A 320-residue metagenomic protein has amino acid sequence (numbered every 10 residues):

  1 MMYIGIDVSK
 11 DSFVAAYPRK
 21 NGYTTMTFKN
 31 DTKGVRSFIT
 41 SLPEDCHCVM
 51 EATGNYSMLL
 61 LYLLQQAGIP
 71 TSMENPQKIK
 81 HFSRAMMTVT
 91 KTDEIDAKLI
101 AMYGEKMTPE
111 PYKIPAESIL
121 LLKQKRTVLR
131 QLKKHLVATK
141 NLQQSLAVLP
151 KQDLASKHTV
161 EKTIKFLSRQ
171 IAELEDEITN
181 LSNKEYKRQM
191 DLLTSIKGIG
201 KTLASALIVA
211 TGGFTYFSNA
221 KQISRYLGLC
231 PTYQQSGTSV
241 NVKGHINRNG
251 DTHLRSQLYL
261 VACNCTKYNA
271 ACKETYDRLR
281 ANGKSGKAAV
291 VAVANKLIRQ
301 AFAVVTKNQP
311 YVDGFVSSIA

Functional and structural regions predicted by a protein language model:
M1-A155, F166, K267: Phosphate- and other anionic-substrate recognition elements at nucleic-acid/protein interfaces
I100, L132, L258, G283 (+1 more regions): A residue-level signal for conserved active-site and pocket-lining positions in enzyme catalytic cores
K123-Q131, G228-Q234, R280-K287, V316-A320: Short, mixed-charge aromatic SLiMs
V137, Q144, S168, A172-T179 (+3 more regions): Amphipathic, well-packed alpha-helical segments that form the structural scaffold of globular domains
A147-T202, T211, T266-N269: Helix-hairpin-helix/helix-loop-helix acidic hairpins
S205-N282, G286: Phosphate-backbone recognition surface of nucleic-acid-processing proteins
T238-S239, T266, Y276-A320: Low-complexity, acidic/Ser/Thr- and charged residue-rich accessory regions of DNA metabolism proteins
